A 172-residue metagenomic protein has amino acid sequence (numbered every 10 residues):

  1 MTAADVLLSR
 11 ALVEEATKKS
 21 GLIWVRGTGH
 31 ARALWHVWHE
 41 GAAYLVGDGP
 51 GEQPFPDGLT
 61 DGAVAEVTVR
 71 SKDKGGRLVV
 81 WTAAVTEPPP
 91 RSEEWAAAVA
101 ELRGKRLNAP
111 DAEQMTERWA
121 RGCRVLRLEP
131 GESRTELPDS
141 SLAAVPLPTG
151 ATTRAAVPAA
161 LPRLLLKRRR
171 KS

Functional and structural regions predicted by a protein language model:
M1-H30, K171: Short, conserved active-site entrance elements at the starts or edges of catalytic domains
T2-A3, G62-V64, A155: Residue-level detector of intrinsically disordered, flexible termini and proteolytic processing junctions
T2-R10, A33, P89-R91, G104-N108: General structural signal for secondary-structure boundaries
S9-L12, H30-R32, E52-Q53, E113-Q114: A generic local structural motif
A11-A16, P54-T60: Short linear motifs in intrinsically disordered
K18-P50, P56-D57, A65-V69, L78-W81: Short beta-strand segments
G49-E52, D61-T68, E101-M115: Short acidic (Asp/Glu) patches
K74-S172: Charged, gly/pro-rich active-site loop segments
